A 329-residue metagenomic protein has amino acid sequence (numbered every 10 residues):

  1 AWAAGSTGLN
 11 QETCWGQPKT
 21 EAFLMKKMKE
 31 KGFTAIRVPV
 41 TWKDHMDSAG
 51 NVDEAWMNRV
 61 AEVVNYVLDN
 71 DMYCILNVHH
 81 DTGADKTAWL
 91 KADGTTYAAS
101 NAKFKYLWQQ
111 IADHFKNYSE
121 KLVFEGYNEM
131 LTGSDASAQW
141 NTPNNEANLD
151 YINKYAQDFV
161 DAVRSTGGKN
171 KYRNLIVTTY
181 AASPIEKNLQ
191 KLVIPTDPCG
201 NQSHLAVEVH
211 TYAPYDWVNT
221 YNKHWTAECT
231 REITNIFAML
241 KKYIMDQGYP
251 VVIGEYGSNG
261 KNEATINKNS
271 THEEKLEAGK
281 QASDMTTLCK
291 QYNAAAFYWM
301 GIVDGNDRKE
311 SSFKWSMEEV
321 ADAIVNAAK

Functional and structural regions predicted by a protein language model:
A1-A35, N58, Y73, D113-N117 (+2 more regions): Non-catalytic accessory regions flanking glycosidase/transglycosidase catalytic cores in CAZymes
A1-T20, D47-V52, A92, T96 (+2 more regions): Acidic/histidine-rich helix-loop elements that form or flank divalent-metal/phosphate-binding sites at the catalytic
W2-T7, A35, T41-M46, H80-A84 (+5 more regions): Solvent-exposed loop/turn segments at secondary-structure junctions within structured extracellular/periplasmic domains
G8-N10, D85-W89, D135-W140, E186-Q190 (+3 more regions): Short aromatic-enriched loop/helix-cap "lid" or pocket-rim segments at secondary-structure transitions that line
W15-I36, V40, M46, G50-H80 (+2 more regions): An active-site-proximal structural segment forming one wall of the substrate-binding cleft that immediately precedes
A98-K223, A238-N259, Q291-Y292: Active-site region of glycoside hydrolase catalytic domains
E228, T234-K329: Substrate-binding cleft of secreted/luminal carbohydrate-active enzymes
